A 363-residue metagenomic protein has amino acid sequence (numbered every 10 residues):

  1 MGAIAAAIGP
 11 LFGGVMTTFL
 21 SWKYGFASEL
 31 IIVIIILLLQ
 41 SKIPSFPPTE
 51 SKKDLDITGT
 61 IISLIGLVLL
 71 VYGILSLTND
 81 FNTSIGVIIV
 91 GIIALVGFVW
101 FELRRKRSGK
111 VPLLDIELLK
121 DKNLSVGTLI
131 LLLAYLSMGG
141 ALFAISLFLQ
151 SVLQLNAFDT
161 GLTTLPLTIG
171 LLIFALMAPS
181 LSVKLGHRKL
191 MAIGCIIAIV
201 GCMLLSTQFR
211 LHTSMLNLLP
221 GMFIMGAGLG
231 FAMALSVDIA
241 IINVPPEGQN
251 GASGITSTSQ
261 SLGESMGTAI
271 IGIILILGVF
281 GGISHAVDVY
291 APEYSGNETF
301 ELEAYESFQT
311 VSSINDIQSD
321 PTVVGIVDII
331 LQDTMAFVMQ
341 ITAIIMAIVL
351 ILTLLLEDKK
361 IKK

Functional and structural regions predicted by a protein language model:
M1-A6, P10, G59, S63 (+5 more regions): Structural signature of transmembrane alpha-helices in multi-pass secondary transporters
M1-T58, S76, I85: Helix-loop-helix hairpins in multi-pass membrane proteins, especially solute transporters
A5-G14, L218-N297: Small-residue-rich alpha-helical segments with characteristic i,i+4
F12-L20, I74, L149-Q150, L181-S182 (+2 more regions): Interfacial helix-cap and linker-helix signal at transmembrane-aqueous boundaries of multi-pass secondary transporters
L20-S21, F26-L30, T58, Y72 (+3 more regions): Transmembrane core module of solute transporters
L30-P48, L64-S76, I92-K106, L352-E357: C-terminal membrane-cytosol helix-exit motif in multi-pass small-molecule transporters
L37-L67, R105-K122, V183, K363: Flexible interhelical linker loops that connect adjacent transmembrane helices in multi-pass membrane transporters
S261-L352: Hydrophobic transmembrane architecture of multi-pass small-molecule transporters
